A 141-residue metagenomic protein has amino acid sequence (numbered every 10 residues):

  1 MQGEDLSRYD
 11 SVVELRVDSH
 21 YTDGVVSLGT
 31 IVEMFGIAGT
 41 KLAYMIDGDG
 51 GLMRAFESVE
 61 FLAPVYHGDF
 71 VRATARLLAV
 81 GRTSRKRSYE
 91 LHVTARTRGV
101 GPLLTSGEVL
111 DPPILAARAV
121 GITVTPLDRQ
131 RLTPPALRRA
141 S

Functional and structural regions predicted by a protein language model:
M1-L52, L110-S141: Hot-dog-fold acyl-thioester-processing enzymes
V13-L15, V59, Y89: Preference for bulky hydrophobic residues occupying beta-strand positions in well-ordered beta-sheet regions
Y66-H67, R76-S141: HotDog/MaoC-like acyl-thioester-processing domains
